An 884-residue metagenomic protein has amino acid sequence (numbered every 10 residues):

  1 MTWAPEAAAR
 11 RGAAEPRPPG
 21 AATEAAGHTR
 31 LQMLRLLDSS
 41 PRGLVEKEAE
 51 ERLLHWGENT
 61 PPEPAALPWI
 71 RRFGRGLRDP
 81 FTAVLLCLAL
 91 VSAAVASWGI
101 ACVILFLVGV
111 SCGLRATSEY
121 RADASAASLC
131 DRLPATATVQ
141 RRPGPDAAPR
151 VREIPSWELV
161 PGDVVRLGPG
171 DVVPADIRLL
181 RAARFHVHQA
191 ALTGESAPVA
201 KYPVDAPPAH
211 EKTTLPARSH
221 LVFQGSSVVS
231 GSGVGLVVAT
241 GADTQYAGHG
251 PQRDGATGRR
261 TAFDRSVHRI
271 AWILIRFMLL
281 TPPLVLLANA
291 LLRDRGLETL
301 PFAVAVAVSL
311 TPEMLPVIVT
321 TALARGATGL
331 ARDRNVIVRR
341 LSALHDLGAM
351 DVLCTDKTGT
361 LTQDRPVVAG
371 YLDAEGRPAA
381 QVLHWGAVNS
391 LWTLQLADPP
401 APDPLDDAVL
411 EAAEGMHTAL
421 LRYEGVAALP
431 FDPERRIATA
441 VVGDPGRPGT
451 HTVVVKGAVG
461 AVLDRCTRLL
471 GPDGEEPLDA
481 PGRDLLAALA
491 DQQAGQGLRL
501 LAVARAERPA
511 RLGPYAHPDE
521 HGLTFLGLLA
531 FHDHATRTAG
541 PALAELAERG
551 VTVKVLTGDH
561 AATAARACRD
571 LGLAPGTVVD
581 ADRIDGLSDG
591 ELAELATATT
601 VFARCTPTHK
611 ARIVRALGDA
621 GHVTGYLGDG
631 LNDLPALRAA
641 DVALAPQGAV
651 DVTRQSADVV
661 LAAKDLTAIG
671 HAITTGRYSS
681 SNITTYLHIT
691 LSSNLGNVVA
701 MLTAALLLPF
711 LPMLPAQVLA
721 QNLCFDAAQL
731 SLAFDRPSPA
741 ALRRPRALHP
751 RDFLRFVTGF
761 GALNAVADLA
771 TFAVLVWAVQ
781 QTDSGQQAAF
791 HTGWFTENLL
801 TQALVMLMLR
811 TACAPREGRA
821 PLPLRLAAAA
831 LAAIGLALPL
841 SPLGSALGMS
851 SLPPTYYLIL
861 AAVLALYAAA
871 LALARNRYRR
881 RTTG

Functional and structural regions predicted by a protein language model:
M1-V160, V165-V173, R178-H186, A190-G258 (+3 more regions): Non-lumenal N-terminal regulatory segments of integral membrane proteins
E58-L90, D123, K212-L221, G250-L280 (+7 more regions): Soluble-to-membrane junctions at the N-terminal ends of transmembrane alpha-helices in multi-pass ion-transporting
A83-V103, I273-T311, A324, T328-N335 (+5 more regions): Helix-interface capping motifs at the ends of transmembrane segments in multi-pass membrane proteins
V103-P134, R141, T257-V352, L529 (+4 more regions): Hydrophobic alpha-helical transmembrane segments
H186, V204, Q363-W385, R569-L573 (+2 more regions): Basic, amphipathic juxtamembrane/active-site segments that coordinate anionic phosphate or diphosphate groups
L221-V229, A349-T524, F531, A544-E545 (+6 more regions): Cytosolic catalytic regions of ATP/NTP-dependent phosphoryl-transfer enzymes
V285, R325-A327, A401, P575-G625 (+3 more regions): Membrane-embedded transport module
G540-A542, E548, H560-L571, T608-D619 (+1 more regions): Acidic, divalent-metal-coordinating active-site segment for phosphoryl/phosphodiester hydrolysis, typified by short
